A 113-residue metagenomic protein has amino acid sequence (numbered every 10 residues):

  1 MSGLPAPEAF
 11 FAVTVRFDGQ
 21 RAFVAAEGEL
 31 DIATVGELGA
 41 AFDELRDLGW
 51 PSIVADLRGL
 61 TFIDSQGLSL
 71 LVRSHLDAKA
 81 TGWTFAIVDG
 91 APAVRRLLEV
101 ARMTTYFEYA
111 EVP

Functional and structural regions predicted by a protein language model:
M1-T61, V72-P113: STAS-like cytosolic regulatory interaction modules
D64: Conserved G/P- and acidic residue-centered "switch" motifs that form tight phosphate/ATP-binding loops in soluble
